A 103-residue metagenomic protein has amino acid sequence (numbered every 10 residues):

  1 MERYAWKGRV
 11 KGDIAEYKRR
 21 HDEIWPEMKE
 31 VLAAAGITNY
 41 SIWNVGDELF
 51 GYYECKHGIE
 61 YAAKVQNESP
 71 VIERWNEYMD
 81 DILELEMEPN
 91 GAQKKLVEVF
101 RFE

Functional and structural regions predicted by a protein language model:
R3-R9: Active-site-flanking beta-strand signature of metal-NTP-handling nucleotidyl enzymes and homologous cyclase-like
A15-T38: Short amphipathic alpha-helical segments
E16-K18, Y52, Y61-A63: Short acidic, gly/pro-rich beta-turn/loop elements at beta-sheet edges and active-site/ligand-binding grooves
A35-T38, K56-Q93: An amphipathic, aromatic/His-enriched active-site/gating alpha helix that lines ligand/cofactor pockets
Y40-N44: Short beta-strand
E48-E54: A generic structural motif
N90-E103: Charged phosphate-binding loop/patch that engages nucleotide di/tri-phosphates or the phosphate backbone of nucleic
